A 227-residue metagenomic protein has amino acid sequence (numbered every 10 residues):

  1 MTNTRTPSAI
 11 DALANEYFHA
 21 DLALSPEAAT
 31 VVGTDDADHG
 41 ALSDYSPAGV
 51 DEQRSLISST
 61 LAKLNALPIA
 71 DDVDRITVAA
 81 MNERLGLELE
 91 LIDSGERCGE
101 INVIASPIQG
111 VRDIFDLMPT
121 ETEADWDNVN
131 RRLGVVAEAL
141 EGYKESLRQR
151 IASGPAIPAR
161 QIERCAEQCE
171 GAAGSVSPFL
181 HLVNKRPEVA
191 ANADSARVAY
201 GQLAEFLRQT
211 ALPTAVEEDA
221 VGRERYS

Functional and structural regions predicted by a protein language model:
M1-S227: N-terminal maturation segment of proteins
